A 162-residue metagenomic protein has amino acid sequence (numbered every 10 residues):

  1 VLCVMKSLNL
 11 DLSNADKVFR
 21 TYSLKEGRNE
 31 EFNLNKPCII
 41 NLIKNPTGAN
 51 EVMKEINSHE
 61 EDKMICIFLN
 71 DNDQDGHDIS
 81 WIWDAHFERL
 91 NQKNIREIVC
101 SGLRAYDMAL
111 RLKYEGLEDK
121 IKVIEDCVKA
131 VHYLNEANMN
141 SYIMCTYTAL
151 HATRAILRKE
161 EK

Functional and structural regions predicted by a protein language model:
V1, I98, I143: Residue-level signal for inorganic ion chemistry
V1-L8, A49-V52: Buried hydrophobic packing segments
V4-I43: Gly/charged, well-structured mid-domain segments that form the phosphate/adenylate-handling core of ATP-dependent
L8-D11, S58-D62, L134-S141: Glycine-rich phosphate-binding loop signature in dinucleotide/nucleotide-binding domains
T21, E26-R28, G48-E51, C127-V131: A short, well-structured juxtamembrane/interface segment
K25, K36-P37, L42-D119, V123 (+1 more regions): Active-site beta-alpha connecting loops in nucleotide-dependent enzymes
Y106-K162: Generic C-terminus detector
